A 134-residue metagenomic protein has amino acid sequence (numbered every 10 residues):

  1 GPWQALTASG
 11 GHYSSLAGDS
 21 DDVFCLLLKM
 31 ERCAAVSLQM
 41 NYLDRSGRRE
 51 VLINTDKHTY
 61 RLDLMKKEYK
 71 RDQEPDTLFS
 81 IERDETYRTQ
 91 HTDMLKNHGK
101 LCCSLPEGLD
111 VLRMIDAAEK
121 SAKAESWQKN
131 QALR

Functional and structural regions predicted by a protein language model:
G1-A35, M40-S46, P106, D110-R113: Rossmann-like dinucleotide-binding domain that binds NAD(P)(H)
E31, D93-R134: C-terminal helix-rich "cap/oligomerization" subdomain common to oxidoreductases
E31-A35, K57-T59, E74: Glycine-centered tight beta-turn/hairpin loop motif at sheet-sheet or coil-to-beta transitions
L43-R45, E68-Y69, D76-T77: Short, surface-exposed beta-strand-loop junctions and turns on beta-sheet-rich folds
R71-P75, T89-G99: Short helix/strand-capping connector loops at secondary-structure junctions
L78-T92, C103: Active-site loop of classical SDR/Rossmann-like NAD(P)-dependent oxidoreductases, centered on the catalytic Tyr-X3-Lys
